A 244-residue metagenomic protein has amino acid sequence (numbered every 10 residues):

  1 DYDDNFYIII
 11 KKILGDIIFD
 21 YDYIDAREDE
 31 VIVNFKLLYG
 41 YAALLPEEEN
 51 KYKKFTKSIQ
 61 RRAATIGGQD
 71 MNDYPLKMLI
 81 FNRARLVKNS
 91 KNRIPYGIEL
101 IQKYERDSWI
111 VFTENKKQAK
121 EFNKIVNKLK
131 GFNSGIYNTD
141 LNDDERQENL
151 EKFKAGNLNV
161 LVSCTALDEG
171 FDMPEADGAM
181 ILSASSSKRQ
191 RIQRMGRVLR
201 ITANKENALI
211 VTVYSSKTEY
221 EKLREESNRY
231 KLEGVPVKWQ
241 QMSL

Functional and structural regions predicted by a protein language model:
D1-D3, D25-E28, A43-P46, K117 (+5 more regions): Conserved nucleotide-binding/hydrolysis micro-motifs of P-loop NTPases
D1-K36: Post-DEXD/H (motif II) to motif III coupling segment of the RecA-like Helicase ATP-binding lobe
I9, I13, K51, E175 (+2 more regions): Alpha-helical scaffold elements adjacent to nucleotide-binding pockets in ATP/GTP-utilizing enzyme cores
F19-V33, S186-M195, R200-L244: A conserved SF2-helicase RecA2
Y21, G40, Y137: Hydrophobic residues at beta-strand termini and immediately following loops that shape nucleotide-binding pockets
L38-K124: Conserved strand-helix element at the start of the C-terminal RecA-like helicase core
S108-F112, K117-N127, G131-D168, Q190: Conserved helicase ATPase core of P-loop NTP-dependent helicases/translocases
V160-S185, Q190-Q193, N207-V213: A short beta-strand element within the Helicase C-terminal
